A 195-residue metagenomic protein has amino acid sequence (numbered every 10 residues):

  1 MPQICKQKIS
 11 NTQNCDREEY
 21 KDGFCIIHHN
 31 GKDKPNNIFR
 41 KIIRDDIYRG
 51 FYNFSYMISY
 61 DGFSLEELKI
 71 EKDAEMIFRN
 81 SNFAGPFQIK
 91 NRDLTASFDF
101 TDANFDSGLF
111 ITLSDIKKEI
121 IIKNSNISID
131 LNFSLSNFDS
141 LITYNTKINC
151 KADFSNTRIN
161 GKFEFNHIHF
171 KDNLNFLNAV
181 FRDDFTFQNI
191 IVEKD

Functional and structural regions predicted by a protein language model:
M1-D195: N-terminal leader/targeting and pre-domain segments
